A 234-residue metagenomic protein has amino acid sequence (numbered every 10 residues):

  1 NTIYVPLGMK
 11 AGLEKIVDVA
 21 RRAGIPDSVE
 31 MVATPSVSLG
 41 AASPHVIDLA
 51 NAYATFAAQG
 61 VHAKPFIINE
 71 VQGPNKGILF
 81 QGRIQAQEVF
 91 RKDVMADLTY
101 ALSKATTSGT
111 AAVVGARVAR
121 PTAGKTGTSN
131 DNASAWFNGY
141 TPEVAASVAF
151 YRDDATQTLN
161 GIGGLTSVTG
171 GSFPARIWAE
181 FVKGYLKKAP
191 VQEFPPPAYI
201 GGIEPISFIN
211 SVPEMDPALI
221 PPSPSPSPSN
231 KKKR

Functional and structural regions predicted by a protein language model:
N1-I25, M31-A58, K104: Active-site-adjacent helix/loop patches that line small-molecule binding or acyl-intermediate pockets
V17-M31, R117, A149-Q157: Active-site-adjacent bridging/hinge elements
S43-S207, E214-P221: A penicillin-recognizing enzyme superfamily signal
P222-R234: Long, low-complexity, intrinsically disordered segments
